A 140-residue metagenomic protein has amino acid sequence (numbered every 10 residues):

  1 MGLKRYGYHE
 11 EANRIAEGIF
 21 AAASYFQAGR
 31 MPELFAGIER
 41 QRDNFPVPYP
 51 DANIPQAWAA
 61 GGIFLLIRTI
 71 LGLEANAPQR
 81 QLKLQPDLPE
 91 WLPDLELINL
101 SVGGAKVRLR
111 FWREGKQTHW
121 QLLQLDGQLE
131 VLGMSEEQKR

Functional and structural regions predicted by a protein language model:
M1-L92, E96, S101-R108, W112-E114: C-terminal capping/lid segments that line or modulate ligand- or cofactor-binding pockets
S101-R140: Catalytic-core signal marking the mid-to-C-terminal active-site face
